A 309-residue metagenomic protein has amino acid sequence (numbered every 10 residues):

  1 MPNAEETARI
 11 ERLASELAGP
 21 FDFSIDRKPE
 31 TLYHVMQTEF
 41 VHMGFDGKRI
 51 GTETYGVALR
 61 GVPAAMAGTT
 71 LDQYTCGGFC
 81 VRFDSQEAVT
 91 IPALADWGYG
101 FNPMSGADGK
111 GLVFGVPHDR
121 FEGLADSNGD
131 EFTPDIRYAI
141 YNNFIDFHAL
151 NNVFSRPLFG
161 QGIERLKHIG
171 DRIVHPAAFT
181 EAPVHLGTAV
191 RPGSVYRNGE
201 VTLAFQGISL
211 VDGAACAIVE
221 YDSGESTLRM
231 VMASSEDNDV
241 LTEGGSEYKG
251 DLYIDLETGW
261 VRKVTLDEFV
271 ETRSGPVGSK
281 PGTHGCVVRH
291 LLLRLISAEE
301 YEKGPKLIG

Functional and structural regions predicted by a protein language model:
P2-G309: Signature of exported/secreted
